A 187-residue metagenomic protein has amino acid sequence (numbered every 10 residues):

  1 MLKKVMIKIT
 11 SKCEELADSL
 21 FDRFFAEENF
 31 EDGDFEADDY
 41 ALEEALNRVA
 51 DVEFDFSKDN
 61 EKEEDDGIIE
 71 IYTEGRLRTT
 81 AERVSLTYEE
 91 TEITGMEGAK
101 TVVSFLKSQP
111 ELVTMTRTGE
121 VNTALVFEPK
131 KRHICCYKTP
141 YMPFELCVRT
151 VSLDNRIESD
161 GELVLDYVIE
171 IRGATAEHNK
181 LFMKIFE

Functional and structural regions predicted by a protein language model:
M1-E36: Polar/acidic, low-complexity leader/linker segments enriched in S/T/G and N/D
M1-M6, T80-T87, V113, S159-L165: Short, hydrophobic/aromatic-rich segments at coil-to-beta transitions
I7-A17, E89-T91, R149-T150, V168: Generic short beta-strand segments
C13-F21, T91-T101, V121-L125, E145 (+1 more regions): Short, surface-exposed beta-strand/loop "edge" segments at domain boundaries and coil↔beta transitions
A37-E120: Short, well-structured hydrophobic secondary-structure segments
G75, T101-S108, V126, L146 (+1 more regions): Broad, structure-driven detector of short, well-ordered beta-strand segments within folded domains
T116-E162: Acidic, glycine-rich flexible loop segments
R156-E187: Mixed-charge, glycine-accented linear interaction segment located at domain edges/termini
